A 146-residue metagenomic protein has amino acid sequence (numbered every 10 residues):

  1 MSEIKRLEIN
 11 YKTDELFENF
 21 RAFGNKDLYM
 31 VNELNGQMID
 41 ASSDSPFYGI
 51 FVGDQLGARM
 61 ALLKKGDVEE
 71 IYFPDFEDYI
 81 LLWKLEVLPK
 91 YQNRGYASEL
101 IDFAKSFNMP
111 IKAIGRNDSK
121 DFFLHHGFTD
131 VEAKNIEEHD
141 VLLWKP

Functional and structural regions predicted by a protein language model:
M1-D40, F51: Short amphipathic alpha-helix that is part of the acyltransferase structural core
K26-K84, Q92, N135-D140: Conserved acyl-donor/pantetheine-binding loop and adjacent beta-alpha core of acyl/acetyltransferases and related
K84-L85, A113: Extended, folded domain segments that form the structural surfaces/walls around functional sites
V87, N93-S106: Conserved acetyl-CoA-binding loop-helix of GNAT-fold acetyltransferases
S106-D118: Conserved GNAT acetyl-CoA-binding A-motif
R116-D140: Conserved active-site alpha-helix within GNAT-family acetyltransferase domains
W144-P146: Short beta-strand-to-coil "C-cap" segments at the C-terminal boundary of structured domains/repeats, marking
